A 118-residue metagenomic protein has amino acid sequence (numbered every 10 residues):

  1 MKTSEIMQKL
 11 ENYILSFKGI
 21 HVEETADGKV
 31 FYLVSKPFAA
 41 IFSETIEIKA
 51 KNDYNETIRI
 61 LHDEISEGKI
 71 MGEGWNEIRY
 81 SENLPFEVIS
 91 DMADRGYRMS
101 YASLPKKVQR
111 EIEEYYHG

Functional and structural regions predicted by a protein language model:
M1-G118: Charge-dense, helix-prone N-terminal extensions
